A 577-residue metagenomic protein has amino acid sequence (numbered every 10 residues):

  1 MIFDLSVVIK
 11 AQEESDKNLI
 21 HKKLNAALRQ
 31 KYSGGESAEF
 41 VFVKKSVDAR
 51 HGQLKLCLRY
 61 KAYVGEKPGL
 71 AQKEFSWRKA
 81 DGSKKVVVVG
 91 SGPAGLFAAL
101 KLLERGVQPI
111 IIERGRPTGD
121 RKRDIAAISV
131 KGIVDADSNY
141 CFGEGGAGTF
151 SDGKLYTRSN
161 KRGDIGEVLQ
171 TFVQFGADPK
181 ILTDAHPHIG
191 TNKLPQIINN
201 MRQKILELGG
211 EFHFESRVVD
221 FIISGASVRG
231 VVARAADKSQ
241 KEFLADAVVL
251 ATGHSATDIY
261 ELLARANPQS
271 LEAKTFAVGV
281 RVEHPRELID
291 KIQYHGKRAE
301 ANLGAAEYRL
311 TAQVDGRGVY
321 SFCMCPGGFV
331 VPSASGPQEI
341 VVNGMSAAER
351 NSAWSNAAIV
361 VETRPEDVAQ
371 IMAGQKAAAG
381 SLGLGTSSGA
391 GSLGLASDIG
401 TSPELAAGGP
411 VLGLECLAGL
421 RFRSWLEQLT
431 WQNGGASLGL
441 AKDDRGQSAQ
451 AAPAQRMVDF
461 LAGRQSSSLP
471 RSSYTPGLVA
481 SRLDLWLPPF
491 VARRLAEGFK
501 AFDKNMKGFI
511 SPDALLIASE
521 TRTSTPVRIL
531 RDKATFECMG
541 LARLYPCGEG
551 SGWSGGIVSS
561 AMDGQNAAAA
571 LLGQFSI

Functional and structural regions predicted by a protein language model:
M1-L54, Y60-F150, K154, R158-I577: Residues forming the flavin
